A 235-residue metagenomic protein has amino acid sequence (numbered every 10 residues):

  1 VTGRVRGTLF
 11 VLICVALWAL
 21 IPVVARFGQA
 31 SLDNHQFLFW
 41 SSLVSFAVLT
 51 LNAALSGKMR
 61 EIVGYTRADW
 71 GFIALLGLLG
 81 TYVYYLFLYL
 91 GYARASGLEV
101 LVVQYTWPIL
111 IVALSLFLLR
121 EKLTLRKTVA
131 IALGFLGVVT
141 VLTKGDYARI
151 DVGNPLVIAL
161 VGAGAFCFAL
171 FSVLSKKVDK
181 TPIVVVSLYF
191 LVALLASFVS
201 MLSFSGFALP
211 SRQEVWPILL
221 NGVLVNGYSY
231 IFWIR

Functional and structural regions predicted by a protein language model:
V1-F39, L43, R149-K177, V192-A196 (+2 more regions): Glycine-/small-residue-enriched transmembrane alpha-helix faces in small-molecule transporters and effluxers
V11-L12, R67-L75, L123-F135, V157 (+1 more regions): Cytoplasmic-side transmembrane-helix entry/capping segments in multi-pass membrane proteins
L17, I21-P22, T50, G57-E99 (+3 more regions): Specific transmembrane alpha-helical segments of multi-pass solute transporters/efflux pumps, especially DMT/EamA
V23-N34, M59-V63, Y89-S96, L142-N154 (+1 more regions): Membrane-interface helix termini and inter-helical loops of multi-pass transporters
S31-V83, L110-I111, F166-F171, S187-F204: Transmembrane alpha-helices of multi-pass small-molecule transport proteins
Q36-A47, L88-R120, G164: Specific alpha-helical transmembrane segments that line the substrate/conduction pathway and gating interfaces
L49, L114, L123-G145, F190 (+1 more regions): Hydrophobic transmembrane alpha-helices of multi-pass small-molecule transport proteins
Q104, R120-T140, D151-I158, S211-R212: Loop-to-transmembrane alpha-helix entry segments
